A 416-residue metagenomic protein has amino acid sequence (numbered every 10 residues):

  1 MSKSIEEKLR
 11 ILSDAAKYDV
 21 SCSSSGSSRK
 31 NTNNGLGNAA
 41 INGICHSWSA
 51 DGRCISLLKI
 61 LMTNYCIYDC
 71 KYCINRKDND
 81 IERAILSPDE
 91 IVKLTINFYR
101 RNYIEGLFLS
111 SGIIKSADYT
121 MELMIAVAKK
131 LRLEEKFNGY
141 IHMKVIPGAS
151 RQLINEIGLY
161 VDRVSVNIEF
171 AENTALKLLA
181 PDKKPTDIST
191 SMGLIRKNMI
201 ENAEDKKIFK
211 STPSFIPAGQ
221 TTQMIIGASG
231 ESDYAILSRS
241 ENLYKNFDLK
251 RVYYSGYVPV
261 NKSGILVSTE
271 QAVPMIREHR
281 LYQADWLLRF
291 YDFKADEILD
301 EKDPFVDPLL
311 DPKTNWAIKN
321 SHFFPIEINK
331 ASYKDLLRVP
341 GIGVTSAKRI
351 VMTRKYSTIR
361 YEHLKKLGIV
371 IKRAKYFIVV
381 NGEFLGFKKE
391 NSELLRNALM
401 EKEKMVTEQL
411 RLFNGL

Functional and structural regions predicted by a protein language model:
M1-Y65, V370, I378, G386-K404 (+1 more regions): Flexible, acidic/Gly-rich N-terminal and inter-domain linker regions that tether and position cofactor-handling modules
L57, C70, L109, V166 (+3 more regions): Conserved, mostly hydrophobic/aromatic
K59-I60, D89-R100, K207-I208: Short, charged beta->alpha transition segments
I60-D89: Canonical Radical SAM [4Fe-4S] cluster-binding loop centered on the CxxxCxxC motif and its immediate flanking residues
V92, K115-I298: Conserved AdoMet/S-adenosylmethionine-binding subsite of the radical SAM
I96-G112, A284: Short Fe-S-cluster ligation motifs
F305-D335, Y361-L416: C-terminal extensions
